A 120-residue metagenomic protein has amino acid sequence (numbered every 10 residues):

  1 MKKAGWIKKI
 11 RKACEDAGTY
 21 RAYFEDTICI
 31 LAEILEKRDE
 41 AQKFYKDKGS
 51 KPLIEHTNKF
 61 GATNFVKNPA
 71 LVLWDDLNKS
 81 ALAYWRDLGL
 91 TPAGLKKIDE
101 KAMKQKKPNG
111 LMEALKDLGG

Functional and structural regions predicted by a protein language model:
M1-G120: Positively charged, polar, low-complexity stretches
